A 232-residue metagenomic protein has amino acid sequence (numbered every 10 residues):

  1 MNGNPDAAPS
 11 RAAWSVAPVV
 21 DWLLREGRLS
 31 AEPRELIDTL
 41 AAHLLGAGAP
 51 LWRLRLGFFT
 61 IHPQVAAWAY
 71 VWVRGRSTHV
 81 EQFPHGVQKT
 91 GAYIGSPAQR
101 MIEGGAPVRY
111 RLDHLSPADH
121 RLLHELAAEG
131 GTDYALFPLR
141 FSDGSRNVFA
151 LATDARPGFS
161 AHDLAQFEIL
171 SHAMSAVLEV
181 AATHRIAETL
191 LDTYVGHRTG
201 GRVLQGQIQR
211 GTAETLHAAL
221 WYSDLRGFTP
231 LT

Functional and structural regions predicted by a protein language model:
M1-L29, E35, R226: Signal-transmission linkers at sensory-effector interfaces
L29-S77: Helix-loop-beta substructure at the N-terminus of cytosolic sensory domains that couple signal/ligand detection
G75-T132: Regulatory sensory and allosteric helical modules in signal-transduction proteins and certain transcription factors
T132-R140: Short hydrophobic beta-strand micro-motif common in sensory/regulatory domains
R140-R146, D154: Flexible loop/coil segments at beta-strand boundaries within sensory signal-transduction domains
F149-E168: Regulatory loop-to-helix N-cap segments in sensory/regulatory domains that couple ligand/signal detection
E168-S175: Allosteric cytosolic regulatory segments
H184-T232: Juxtacatalytic helix/coil linker segments that couple regulatory or sensory modules to the catalytic cores
